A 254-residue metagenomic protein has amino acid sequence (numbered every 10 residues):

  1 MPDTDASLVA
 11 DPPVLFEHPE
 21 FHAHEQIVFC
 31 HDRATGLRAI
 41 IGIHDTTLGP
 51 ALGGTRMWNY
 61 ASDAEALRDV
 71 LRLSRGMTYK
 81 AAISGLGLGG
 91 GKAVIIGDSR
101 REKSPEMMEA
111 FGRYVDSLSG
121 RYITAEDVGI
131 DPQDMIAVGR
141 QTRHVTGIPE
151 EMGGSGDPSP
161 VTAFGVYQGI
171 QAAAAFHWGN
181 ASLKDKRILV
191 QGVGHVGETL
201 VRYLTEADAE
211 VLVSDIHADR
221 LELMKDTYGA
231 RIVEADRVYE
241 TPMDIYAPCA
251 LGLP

Functional and structural regions predicted by a protein language model:
M1-M152: N-terminal ligand-binding/catalytic initiation module
R38, A61-D69, E102-E106, A110 (+9 more regions): Conserved active-site and cofactor/substrate-binding residues in soluble primary-metabolism enzymes
T142-P149, I232-D236, L253: Short, structured secondary-structure boundary patches
D157-A247: Glycine-rich phosphate/diphosphate-binding loop of Rossmann-like nucleotide-binding domains
A247-L253: A general structural motif
